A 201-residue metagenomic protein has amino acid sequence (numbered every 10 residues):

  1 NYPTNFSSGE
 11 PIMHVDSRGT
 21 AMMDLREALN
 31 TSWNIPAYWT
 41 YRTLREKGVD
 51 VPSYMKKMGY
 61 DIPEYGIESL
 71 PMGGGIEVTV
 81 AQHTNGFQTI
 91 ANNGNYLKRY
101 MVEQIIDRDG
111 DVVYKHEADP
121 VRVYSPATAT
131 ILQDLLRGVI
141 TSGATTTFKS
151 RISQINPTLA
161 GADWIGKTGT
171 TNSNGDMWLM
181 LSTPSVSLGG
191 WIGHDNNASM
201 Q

Functional and structural regions predicted by a protein language model:
N1, E27, I76-Q201: A penicillin-recognizing enzyme superfamily signal
Y2-V49, I67, R108-G138: Conserved catalytic neighborhood of penicillin-recognizing serine enzymes
P3-H14, R45-N85: Mid-domain, small-residue-enriched loop/turn segments at the edges of structured enzyme/sensor domains
V15-M23, G48-K57, L97-E103, S185: Short, functional N-terminal and low-complexity linear motifs
Y38, P52, A162: Short glycine-/small-residue-rich flexible loop motifs, especially phosphate/cofactor-binding loops
